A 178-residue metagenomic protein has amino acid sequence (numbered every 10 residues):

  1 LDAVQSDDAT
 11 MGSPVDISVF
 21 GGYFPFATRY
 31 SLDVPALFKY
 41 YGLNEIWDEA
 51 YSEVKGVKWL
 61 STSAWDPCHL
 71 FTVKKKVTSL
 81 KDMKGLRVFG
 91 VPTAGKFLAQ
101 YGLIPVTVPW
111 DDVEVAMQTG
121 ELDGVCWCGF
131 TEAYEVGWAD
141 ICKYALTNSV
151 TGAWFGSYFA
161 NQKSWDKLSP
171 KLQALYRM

Functional and structural regions predicted by a protein language model:
L1-V34, E45, E49-M178: N-terminal secretory/targeting leader peptides
